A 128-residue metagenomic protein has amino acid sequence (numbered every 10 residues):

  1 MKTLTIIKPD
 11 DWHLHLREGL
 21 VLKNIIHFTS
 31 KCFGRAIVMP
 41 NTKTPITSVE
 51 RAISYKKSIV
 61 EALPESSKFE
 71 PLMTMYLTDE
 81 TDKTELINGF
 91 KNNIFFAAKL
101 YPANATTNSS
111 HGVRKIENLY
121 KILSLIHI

Functional and structural regions predicted by a protein language model:
M1-S30: Replace "His-x-His-based motif
D10-W12, I26-R51, S66-T78, I94-N108: Divalent metal-dependent hydrolysis catalytic cores, especially in the metallo-beta-lactamase
L20-I26, E80-F90: Short, acidic/polar
T47-Y55, K83-L86: Metal-dependent catalytic neighborhoods of phosphoester/phosphodiester hydrolases
S48-I53, T107-K121: Active-site-adjacent beta->alpha loops and helix N-cap segments on the catalytic face of soluble alpha/beta enzymes
I59-L63: Conserved hydrophobic residues forming the short capping helix/wall of the S-adenosyl-L-methionine
Y76-E85, V113-N118: Glycine-rich anion/phosphate-binding loops
I126-I128: Conserved small/polar residues in nucleotide/adenosyl-binding loops
